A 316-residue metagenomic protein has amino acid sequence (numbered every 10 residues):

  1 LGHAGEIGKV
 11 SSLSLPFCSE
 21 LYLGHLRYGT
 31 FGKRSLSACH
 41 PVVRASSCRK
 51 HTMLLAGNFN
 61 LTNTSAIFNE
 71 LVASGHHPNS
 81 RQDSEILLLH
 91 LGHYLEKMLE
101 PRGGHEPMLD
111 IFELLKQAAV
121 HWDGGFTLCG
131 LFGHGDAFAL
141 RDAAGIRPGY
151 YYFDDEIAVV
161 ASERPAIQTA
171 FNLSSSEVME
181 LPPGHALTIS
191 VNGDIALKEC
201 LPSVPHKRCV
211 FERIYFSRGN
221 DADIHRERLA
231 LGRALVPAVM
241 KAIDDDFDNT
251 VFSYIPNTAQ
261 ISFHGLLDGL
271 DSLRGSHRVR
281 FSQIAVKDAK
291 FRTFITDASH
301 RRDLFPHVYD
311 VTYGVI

Functional and structural regions predicted by a protein language model:
L1-P182, T188-V251, I255-P256: Conserved short alpha-helical segments that host acidic/polar catalytic motifs at enzyme active sites
P78, F126, V160, F211 (+5 more regions): Aromatic-residue hotspot detector
A139-D142, Q260-L267, R292-T293: A short acidic (Asp/Glu
I243, N249-F263, L270-S272, R280: Charge-rich, low-complexity terminal tails
D268-I316: Short, glycine/charge-rich flexible loops or terminal/linker lids adjacent to PRPP-binding catalytic cores
